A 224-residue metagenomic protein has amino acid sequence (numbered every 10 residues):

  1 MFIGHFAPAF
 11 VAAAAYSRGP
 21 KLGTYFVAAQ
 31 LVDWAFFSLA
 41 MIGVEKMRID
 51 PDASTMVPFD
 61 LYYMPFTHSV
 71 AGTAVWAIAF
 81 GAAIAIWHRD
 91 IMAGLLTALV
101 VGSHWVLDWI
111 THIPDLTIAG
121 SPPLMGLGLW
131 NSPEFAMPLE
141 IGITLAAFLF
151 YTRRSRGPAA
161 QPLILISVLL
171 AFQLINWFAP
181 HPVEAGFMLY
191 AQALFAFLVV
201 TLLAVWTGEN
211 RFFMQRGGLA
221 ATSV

Functional and structural regions predicted by a protein language model:
M1-V224: N-terminal membrane-targeting hydrophobic helices
